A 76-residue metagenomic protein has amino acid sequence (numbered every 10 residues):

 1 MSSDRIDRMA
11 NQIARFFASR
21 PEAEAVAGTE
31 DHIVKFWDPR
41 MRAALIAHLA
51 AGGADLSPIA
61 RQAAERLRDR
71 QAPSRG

Functional and structural regions predicted by a protein language model:
M1-D4, F36: Alpha-helix boundary/N-cap detector
S3, D7-A14: Short terminal alpha-helical segments
D4, A27, R75-G76: N-terminal intrinsically disordered, cationic/polar leader segments that include organellar targeting peptides
R8, A43-L45, D69, P73: Sequence-pattern detector for short linear motifs and compositional/periodic biases rather than a specific fold
I13-I59: Amphipathic, hydrophobic secondary-structure cores in small proteins
A50-G76: C-terminal structural segments of small proteins and small subunits
